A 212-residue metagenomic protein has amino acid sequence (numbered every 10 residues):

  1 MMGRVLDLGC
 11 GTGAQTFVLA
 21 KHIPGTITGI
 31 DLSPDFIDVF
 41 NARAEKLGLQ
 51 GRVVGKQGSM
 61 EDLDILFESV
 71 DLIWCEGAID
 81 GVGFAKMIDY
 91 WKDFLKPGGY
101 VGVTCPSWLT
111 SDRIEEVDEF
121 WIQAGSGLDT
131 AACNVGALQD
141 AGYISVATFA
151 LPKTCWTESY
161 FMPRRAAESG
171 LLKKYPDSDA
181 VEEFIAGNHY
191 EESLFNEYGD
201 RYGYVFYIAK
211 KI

Functional and structural regions predicted by a protein language model:
M2-G11: Conserved class I S-adenosyl-L-methionine
T12-D62: Class I SAM-dependent methyltransferase SAM/SAH-binding core
D64-L72: A short acidic, Gly/Pro-enriched loop at the edge of an enzyme's catalytic core that lines a small-molecule cofactor
L72-A85: A short SAM/SAH-binding and catalytic strip from SAM-dependent methyltransferases
K86-Y100: A short glycine-rich, Lys/Arg-flanked "PGG" loop and its adjoining helix->strand segment in the class I
P106-G125: Short, glycine-/aromatic-enriched active-site segment of Class I SAM-dependent methyltransferases
G127-G142: Short alpha-helix
F149-I212: Conserved Class I S-adenosyl-L-methionine
